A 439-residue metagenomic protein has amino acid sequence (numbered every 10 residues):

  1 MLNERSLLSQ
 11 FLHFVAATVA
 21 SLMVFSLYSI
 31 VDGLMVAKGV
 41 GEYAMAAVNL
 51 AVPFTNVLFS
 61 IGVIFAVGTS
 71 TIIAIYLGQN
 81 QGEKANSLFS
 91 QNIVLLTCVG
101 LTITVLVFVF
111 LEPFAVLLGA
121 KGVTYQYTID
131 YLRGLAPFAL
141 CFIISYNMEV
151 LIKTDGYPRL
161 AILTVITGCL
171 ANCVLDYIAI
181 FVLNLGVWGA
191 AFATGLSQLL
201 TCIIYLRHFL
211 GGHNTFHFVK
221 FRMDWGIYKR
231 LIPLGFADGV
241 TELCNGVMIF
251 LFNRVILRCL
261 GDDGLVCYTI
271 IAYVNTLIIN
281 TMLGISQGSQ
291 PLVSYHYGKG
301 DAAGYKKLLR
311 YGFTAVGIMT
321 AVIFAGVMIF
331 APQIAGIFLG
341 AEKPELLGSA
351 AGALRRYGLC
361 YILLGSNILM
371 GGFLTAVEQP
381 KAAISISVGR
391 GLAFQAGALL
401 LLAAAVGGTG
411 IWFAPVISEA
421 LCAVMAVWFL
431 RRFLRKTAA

Functional and structural regions predicted by a protein language model:
M1-T18, I73-L140, V182-F236, V293-C360 (+1 more regions): Short alpha-helical transmembrane segments in multi-pass integral membrane proteins
L2-V40, P53-G68, I72, T97-T104 (+5 more regions): N-terminal transmembrane alpha-helices
L12, A16, Y28, F65 (+13 more regions): Residue-level signal for transmembrane alpha-helical positions in Major Facilitator Superfamily
H13-D32, G134, S145, G168 (+4 more regions): Transmembrane helical elements of multi-pass membrane transporters/channels
L27-A46, A115-G122, I178-L185, G246-L277 (+3 more regions): Helix-terminus/linker motif at the lipid-water interface of multi-pass membrane proteins
G33, E42-M45, G82, L111 (+6 more regions): Membrane-helix interface/capping residues of multi-pass secondary transporters
M45-V105, F142-A161, C267-A331, L364-I386: Small-residue-rich hydrophobic transmembrane alpha-helices
A66, L135-K153, T164-C169, A190-Y205 (+5 more regions): Short runs within selected transmembrane alpha-helices of multi-pass transporters and secretion channels
